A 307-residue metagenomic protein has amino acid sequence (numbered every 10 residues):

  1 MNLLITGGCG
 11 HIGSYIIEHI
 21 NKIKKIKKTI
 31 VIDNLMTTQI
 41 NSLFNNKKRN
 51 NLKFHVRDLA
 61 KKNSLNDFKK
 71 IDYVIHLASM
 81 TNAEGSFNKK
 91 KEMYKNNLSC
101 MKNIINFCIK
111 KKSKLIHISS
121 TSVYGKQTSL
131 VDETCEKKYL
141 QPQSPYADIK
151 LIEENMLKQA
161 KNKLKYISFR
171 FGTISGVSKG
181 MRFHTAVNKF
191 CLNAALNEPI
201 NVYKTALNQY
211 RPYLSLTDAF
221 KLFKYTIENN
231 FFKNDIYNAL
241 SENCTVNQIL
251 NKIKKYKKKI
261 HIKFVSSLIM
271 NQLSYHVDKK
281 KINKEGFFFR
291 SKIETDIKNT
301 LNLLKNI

Functional and structural regions predicted by a protein language model:
M1-Y73: N-terminal Rossmann/SDR dinucleotide-binding element
N41-L43, E84-E92, K126-L130, G180: Conserved catalytic-core motifs of eukaryotic protein kinase domains, centered on the activation segment
L59-N96: NAD(P)H-binding glycine-rich loop region in Rossmannoid oxidoreductase-like domains and their noncatalytic homologs
I75, I116-I118, F169, F190: Hydrophobic structural elements of the Rossmann-like NAD(P)H-binding subdomain that define the short-chain
K102-Q143: Conserved Rossmann-fold NAD(P)-dependent oxidoreductase catalytic core, especially the SDR/UDP-sugar
P145, I149-I152: Active-site helix of classical SDR
N155-R211, L216-K221: NAD(P)-dependent short-chain dehydrogenase/reductase
E198-I307: C-terminal substrate-binding subdomain of Rossmann-fold SDR/epimerase-dehydratase oxidoreductases
